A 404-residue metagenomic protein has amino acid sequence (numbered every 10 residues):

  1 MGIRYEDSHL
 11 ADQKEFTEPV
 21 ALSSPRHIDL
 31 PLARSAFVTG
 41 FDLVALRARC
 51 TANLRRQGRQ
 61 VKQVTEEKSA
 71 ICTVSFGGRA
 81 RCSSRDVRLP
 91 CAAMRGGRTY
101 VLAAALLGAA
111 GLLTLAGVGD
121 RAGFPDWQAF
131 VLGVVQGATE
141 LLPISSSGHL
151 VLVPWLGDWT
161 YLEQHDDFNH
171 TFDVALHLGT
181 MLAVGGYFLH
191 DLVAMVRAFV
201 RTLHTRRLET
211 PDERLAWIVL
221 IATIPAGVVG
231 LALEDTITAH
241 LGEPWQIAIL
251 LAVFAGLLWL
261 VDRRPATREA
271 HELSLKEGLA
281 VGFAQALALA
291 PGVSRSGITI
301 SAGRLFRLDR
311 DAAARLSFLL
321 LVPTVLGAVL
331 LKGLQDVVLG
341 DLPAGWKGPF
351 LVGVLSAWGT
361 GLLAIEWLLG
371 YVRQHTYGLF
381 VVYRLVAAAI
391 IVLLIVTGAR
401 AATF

Functional and structural regions predicted by a protein language model:
M1-I3, A48, L54: Low-complexity, glycine/proline/serine-enriched flexible coil segments that act as short hinges or interruptions within
G2, G40, G58, G77-R81 (+1 more regions): Residue-identity detector for glycine
Y5-E15, V61-E67: Alpha-helix boundary/capping motif
D7-D12, H27-D29, D42, N53: Intrinsic-disorder-associated, low-complexity terminal segments enriched in Asp/Asn/His/Tyr and depleted of Lys/Arg
S8-A11, T17, A21, A33 (+2 more regions): Short linear motifs in low-complexity or flexible loops
F16-P19, S24, L43, C50 (+5 more regions): Short terminal hydrophobic/aromatic SLiMs and anchors at protein ends
A21, A80-F404: Multi-pass membrane proteins that catalyze or facilitate reactions on polyprenyl-/lipid-phosphate substrates and their
